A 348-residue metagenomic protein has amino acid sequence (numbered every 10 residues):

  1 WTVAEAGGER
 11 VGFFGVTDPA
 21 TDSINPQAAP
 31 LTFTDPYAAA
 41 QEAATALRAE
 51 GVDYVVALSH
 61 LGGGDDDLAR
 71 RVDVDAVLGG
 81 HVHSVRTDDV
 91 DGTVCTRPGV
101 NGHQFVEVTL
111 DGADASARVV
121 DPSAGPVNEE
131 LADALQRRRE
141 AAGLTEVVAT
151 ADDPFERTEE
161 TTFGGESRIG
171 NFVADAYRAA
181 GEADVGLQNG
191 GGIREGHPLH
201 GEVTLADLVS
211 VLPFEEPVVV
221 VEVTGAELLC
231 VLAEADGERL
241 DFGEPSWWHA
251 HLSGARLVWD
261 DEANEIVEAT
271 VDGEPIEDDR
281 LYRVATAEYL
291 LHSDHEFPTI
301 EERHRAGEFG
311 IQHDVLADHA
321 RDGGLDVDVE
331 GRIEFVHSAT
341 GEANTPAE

Functional and structural regions predicted by a protein language model:
W1-P126, E130, G164-A180, G186 (+4 more regions): Acidic, metal/ion-coordinating pockets
I24-P26, V231-E234: A short secondary-structure junction signal
F105-E160, G170, A174-A179, G190-V223 (+2 more regions): Catalytic centers of hydrolytic enzymes
